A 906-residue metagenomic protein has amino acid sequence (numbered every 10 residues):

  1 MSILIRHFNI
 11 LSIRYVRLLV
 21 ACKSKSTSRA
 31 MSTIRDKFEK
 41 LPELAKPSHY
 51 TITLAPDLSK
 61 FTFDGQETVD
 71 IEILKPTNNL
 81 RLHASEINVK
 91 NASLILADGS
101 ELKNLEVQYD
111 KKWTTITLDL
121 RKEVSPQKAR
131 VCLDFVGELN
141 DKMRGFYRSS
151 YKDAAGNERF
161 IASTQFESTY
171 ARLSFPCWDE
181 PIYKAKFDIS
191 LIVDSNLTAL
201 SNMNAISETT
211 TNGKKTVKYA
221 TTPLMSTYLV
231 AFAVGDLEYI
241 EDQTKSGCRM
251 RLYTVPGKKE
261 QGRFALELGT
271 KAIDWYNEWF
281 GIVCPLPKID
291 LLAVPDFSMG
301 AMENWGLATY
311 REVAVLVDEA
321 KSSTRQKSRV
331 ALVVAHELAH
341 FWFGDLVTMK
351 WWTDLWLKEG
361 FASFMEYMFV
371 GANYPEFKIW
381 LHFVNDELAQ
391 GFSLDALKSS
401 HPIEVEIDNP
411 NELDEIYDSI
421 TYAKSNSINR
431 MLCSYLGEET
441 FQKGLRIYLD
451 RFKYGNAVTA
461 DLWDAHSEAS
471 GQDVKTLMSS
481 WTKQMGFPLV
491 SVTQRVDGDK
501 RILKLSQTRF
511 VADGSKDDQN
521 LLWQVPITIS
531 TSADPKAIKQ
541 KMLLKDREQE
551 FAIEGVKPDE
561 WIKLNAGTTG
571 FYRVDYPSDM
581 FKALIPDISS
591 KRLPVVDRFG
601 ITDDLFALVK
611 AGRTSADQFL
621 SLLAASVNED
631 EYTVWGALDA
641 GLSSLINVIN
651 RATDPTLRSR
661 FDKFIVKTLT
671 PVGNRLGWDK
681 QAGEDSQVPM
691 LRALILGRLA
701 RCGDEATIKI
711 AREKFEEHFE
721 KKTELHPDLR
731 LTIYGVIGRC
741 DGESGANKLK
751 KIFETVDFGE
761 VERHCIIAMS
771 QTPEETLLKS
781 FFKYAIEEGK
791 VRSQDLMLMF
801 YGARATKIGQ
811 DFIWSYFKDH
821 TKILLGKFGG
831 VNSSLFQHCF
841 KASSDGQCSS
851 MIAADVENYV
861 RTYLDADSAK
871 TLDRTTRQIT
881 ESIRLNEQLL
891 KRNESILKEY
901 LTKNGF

Functional and structural regions predicted by a protein language model:
S2-D64, T68, A97-G99, A155-I161 (+2 more regions): N-terminal, polar/Ser/Thr-rich
R35-E43, S125, C132-D188, G235-D242 (+2 more regions): Glycine/proline-rich low-complexity spacer/linker segments in large multi-domain proteins
G65, T164-T169, P176-A335, F364-Y367 (+4 more regions): Hydrophobic helix-coil surface modules that form long, contiguous segments used for peptide/substrate interaction
E67-I71, L120, Q127-D141, F187-S195 (+3 more regions): Short, hydrophobic/aromatic-enriched beta-strand segments in well-ordered soluble domains
T77-N104, L522-Q524, T528-S530: Solvent-exposed beta-hairpin/edge-strand motifs
N88-D153, P176, E550-V556: A surface-exposed beta-strand-loop module
I161, Y219, R249-K516, S644 (+3 more regions): Hydrophobic alpha-helical and helix-loop surface patches within well-folded domains that function as non-catalytic
L388-A389, S419, K504, D517 (+2 more regions): Long, ordered, helix-rich scaffold segments
